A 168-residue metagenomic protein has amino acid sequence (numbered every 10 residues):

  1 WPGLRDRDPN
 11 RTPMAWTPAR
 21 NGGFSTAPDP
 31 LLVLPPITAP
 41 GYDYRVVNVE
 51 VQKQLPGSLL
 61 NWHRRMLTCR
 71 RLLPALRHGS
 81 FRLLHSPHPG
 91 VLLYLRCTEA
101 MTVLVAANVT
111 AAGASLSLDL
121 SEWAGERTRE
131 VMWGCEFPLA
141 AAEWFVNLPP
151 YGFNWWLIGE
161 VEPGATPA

Functional and structural regions predicted by a protein language model:
W1-A168: Carbohydrate-interacting/catalytic domains
